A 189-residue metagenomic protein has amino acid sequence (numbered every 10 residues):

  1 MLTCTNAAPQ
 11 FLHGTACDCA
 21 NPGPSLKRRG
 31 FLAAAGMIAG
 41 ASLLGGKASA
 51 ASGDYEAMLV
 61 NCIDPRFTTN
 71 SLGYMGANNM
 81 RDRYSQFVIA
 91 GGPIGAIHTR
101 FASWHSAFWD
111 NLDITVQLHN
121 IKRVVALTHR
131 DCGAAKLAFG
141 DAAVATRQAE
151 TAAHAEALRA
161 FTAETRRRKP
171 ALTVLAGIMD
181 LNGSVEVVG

Functional and structural regions predicted by a protein language model:
M1-L26: N-terminal secretory signal peptides
G23-G30, G40-G53: N-terminal twin-arginine translocation
S52-D110, E186-V188: Conserved beta-strand-loop surface patch within small alpha/beta domains used for substrate/adaptor or ligand engagement
V60-C62, F87-I89, L127-H129, G177-D180: Short beta-strand segments
D82-E150, H154: Short HxH-centered metal-ligating active-site micro-motif
L118-H119, F161-V174: A structural motif corresponding to the C-terminal end of an alpha-helix and its immediate exit/capping segment
A152-T162: Short, flexible loop segments at boundaries between secondary-structure elements
I178-G189: C-terminal functional segments of enzyme domains
